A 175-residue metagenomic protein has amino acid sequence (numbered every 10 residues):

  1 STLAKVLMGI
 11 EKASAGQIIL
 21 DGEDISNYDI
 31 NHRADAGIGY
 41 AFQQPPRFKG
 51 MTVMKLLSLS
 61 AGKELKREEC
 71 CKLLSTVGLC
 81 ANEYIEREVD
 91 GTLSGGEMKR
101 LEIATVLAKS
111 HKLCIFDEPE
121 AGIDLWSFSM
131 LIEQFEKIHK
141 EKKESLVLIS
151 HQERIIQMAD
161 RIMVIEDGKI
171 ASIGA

Functional and structural regions predicted by a protein language model:
L3, E102-I103: Hydrophobic anchor residue at the start of the ABC signature
M8: Helix-to-loop junction immediately C-terminal to a conserved catalytic motif
G16-E23, A36, E69: Conserved ABC transporter NBD signature motif
D24-G39: ABC ATPase NBD coupling module
Q44, G50-K66: Q-loop/switch helix immediately C-terminal to the Walker
V106-L107: ABC ATPase C-loop
E118-P119, W126: Walker B catalytic motif
